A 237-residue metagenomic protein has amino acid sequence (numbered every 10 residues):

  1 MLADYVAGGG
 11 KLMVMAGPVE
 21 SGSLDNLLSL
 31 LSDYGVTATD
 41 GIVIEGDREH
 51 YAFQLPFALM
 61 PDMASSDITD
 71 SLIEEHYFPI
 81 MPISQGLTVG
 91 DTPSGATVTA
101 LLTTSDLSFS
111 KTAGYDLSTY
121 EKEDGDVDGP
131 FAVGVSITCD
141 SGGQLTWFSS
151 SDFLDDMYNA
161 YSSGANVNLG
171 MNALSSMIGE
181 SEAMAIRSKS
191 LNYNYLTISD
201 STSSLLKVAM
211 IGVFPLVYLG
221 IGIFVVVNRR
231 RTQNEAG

Functional and structural regions predicted by a protein language model:
M1-E182: Acidic, S/T/G-rich, low-cysteine, solvent-exposed domains in lumenal/extracellular/periplasmic regions of secretory
K11, K207, R229-R230: Basic side chains
G46-E49, K189-N192, G237: A glycine-rich phosphate-binding loop feature that marks nucleotide/adenosyl-phosphate handling sites
Q54-L55, L196-S201, R229-T232: Short amphipathic alpha-helical patches
F109, S181-A185, V217, T232: Residue-level signal for secondary-structure boundary elements
F153, A160, A185-M210: Short, aromatic-rich amphipathic segments at membrane interfaces that lie adjacent to a transmembrane helix or signal
M210-G212, Y218: Hydrophobic alpha-helical transmembrane segments of integral membrane proteins, especially lipid-exposed positions
L219-G237: Juxtamembrane interface at the cytosolic side of transmembrane helices
